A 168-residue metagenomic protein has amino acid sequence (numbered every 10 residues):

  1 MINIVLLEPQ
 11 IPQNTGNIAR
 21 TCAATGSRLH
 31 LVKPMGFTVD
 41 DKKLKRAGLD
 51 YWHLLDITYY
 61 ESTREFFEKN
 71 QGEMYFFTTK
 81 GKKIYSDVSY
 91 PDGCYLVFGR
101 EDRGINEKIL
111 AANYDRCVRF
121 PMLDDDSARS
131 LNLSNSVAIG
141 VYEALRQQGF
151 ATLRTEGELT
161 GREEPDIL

Functional and structural regions predicted by a protein language model:
M1-L168: Post-transcriptional modification and biogenesis factors for structured RNAs of the translation apparatus
